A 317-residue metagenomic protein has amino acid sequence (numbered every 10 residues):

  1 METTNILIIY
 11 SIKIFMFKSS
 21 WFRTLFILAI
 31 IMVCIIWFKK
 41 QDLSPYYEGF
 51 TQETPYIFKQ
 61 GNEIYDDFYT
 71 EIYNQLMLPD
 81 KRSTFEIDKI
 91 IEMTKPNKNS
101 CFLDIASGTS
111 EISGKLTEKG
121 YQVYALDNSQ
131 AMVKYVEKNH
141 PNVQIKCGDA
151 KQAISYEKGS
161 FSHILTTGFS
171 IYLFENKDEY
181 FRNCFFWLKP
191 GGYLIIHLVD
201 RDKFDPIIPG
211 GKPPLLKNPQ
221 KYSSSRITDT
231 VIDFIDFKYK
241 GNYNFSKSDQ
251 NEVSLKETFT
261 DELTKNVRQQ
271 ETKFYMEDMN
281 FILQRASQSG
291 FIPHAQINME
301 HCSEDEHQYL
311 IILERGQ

Functional and structural regions predicted by a protein language model:
F26, I35-F38, D42-N97, E111: Conserved class I S-adenosyl-L-methionine
N99-G108: Conserved class I S-adenosyl-L-methionine
T109-Q152: Class I SAM-dependent methyltransferase SAM/SAH-binding core
S155-H163: A short acidic, Gly/Pro-enriched loop at the edge of an enzyme's catalytic core that lines a small-molecule cofactor
S162-N176: A short SAM/SAH-binding and catalytic strip from SAM-dependent methyltransferases
D178-P190: A short glycine-rich, Lys/Arg-flanked "PGG" loop and its adjoining helix->strand segment in the class I
G191-L198: Conserved beta-strand signature within the Rossmann-like core of class I S-adenosyl-L-methionine
L198-F281: SAM-dependent methyltransferase
